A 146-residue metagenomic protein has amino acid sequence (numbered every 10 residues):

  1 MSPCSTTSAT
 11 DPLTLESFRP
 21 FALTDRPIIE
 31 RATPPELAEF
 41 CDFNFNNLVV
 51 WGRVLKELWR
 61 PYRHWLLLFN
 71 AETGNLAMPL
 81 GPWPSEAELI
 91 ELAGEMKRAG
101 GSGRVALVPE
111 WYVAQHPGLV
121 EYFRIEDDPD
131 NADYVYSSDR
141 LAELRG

Functional and structural regions predicted by a protein language model:
M1-S2, G146: Intrinsic structural disorder
S2-E91, K97: N-terminal charged segments
G81-G146: Acyl-donor-binding surface of acyltransferase catalytic domains
